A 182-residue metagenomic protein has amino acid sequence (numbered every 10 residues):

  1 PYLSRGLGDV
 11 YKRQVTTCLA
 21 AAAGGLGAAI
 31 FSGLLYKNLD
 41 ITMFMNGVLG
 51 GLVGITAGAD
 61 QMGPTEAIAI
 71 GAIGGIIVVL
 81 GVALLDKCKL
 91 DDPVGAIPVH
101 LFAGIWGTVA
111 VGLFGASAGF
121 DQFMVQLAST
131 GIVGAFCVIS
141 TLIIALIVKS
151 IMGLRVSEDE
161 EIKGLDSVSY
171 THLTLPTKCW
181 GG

Functional and structural regions predicted by a protein language model:
P1-Y11, H172, T177-G182: Single conserved hydrophobic/aromatic residue that forms the stacking wall/gate of nucleotide- or nucleobase-binding
R5, D9, T56-T65: Helix-coil boundary and interhelical linker segments in multi-pass alpha-helical membrane proteins
D9, R13, A118-A135: Structural signal for the N-terminal portions of transmembrane helices and their immediately preceding loop/interface
K12-A21, T65-I73: Structural signature of hydrophobic alpha-helical transmembrane segments
A20-G33, V48-I55, A59, G71-A83 (+4 more regions): Transmembrane alpha-helical segments of multi-pass membrane transport proteins and ion-pumping complexes
G33-T42, K87-D92: Membrane-helix interface "capping/anchor" motifs
L39-V48, G95-P98: Cytoplasmic-side transmembrane-helix entry/capping segments in multi-pass membrane proteins
S150-L173: Extramembrane terminal tails and long inter-domain/linker segments of multi-pass membrane proteins
